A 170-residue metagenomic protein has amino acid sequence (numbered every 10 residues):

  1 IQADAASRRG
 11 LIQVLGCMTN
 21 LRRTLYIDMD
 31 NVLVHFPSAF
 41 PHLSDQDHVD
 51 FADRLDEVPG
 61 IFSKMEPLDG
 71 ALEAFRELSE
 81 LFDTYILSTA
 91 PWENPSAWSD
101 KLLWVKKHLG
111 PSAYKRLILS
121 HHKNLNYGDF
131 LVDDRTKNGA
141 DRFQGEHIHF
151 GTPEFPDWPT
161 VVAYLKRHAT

Functional and structural regions predicted by a protein language model:
I1-I27: Non-catalytic pre-domain segments flanking phosphatase-related domains
T19-S63: Active-site neighborhood of HAD-like aspartate-dependent phosphohydrolases
V34-P37, I86, E93-A97, L125-Y127 (+2 more regions): Short catalytic/ligand-binding loop motif for oxyanion handling, primarily in non-cytosolic enzymes, centered on
E66, A71-S99, V105: Substrate-recognition element of Asp-dependent hydrolases with the DxDx(T/V) motif
P95-K123: Active-site donor-binding segments of glycosyltransferases and PAPS-dependent sulfotransferases
Y114-R142: Conserved Lys-Pro-Asp/Glu-containing loop-to-beta segment of HAD-superfamily phosphomonoesterases, centered on
F130, T136-T170: Asp-based, Mg2+/Mn2+-dependent phosphohydrolase catalytic module
